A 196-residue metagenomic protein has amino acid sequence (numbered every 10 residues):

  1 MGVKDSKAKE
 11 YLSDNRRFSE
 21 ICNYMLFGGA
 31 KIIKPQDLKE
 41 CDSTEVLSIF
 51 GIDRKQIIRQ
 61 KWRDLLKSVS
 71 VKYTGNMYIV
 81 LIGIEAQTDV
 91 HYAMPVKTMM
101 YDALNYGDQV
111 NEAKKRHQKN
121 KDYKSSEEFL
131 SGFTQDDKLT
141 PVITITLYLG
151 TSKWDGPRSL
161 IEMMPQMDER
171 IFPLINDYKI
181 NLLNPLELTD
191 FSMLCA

Functional and structural regions predicted by a protein language model:
M1-A196: Conserved single-residue anchors adjacent to enzymatic active/cofactor-binding motifs
